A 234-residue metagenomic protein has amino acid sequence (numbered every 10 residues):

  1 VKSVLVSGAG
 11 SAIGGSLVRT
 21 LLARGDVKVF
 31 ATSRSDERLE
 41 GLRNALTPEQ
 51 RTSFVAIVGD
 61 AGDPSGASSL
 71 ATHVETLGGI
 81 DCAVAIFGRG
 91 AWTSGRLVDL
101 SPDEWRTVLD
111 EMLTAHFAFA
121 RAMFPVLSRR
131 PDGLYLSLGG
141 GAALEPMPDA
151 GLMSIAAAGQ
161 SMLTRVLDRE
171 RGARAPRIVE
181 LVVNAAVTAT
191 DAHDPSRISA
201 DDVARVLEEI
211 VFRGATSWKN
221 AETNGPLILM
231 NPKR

Functional and structural regions predicted by a protein language model:
K2, G79-D81, L127-G139, A173-P176: Active-site loop of short-chain dehydrogenase/reductase
G10, V18: N-terminal Rossmann NAD(P)H-binding glycine-rich loop of SDR-like oxidoreductase domains
G25-G41: Conserved glycine-rich Rossmann-like NAD(P)H-binding loop of the short-chain dehydrogenase/reductase
L46-P64: Rossmann-fold cofactor-recognition segment
R89, R96, V108, L134-Q160 (+3 more regions): Catalytic loop of short-chain dehydrogenase/reductase
V98-F117: Catalytic Tyr-X3-Lys loop
E111-P131: Amphipathic alpha-helical dimer-interface segment in Rossmann-like NAD(P)H-dependent oxidoreductases
R165, A173-R234: C-terminal helical subdomain
